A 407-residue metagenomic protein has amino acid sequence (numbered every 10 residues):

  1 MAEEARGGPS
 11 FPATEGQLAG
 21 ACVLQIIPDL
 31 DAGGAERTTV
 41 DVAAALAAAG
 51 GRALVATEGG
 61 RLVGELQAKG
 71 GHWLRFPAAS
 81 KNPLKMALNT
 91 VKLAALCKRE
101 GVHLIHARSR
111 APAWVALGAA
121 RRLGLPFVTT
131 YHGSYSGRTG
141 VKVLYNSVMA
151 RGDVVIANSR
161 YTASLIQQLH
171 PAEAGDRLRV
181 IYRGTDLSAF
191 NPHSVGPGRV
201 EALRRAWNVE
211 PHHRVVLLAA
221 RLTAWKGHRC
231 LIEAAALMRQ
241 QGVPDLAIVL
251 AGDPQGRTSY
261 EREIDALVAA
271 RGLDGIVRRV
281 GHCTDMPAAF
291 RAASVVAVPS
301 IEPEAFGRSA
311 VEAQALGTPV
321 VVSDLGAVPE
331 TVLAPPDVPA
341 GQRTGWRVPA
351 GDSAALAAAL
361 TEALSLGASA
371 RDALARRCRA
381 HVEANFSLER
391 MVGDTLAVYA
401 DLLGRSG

Functional and structural regions predicted by a protein language model:
E36-D41, R214-L217, T223-L237, I248 (+4 more regions): A conserved mid-protein helix/loop that constitutes part of the nucleotide-sugar donor-binding site
V55, P319-V322, P329-V332, P339: Short hydrophobic beta-strand element within catalytic cores of glycosyltransferases and related nucleotide-activated
V102-L104, R291-A305, T318: Acidic donor-binding loop of glycosyltransferase active sites
A107-A113, Y131: Short His-centered aromatic/hydrophobic patch
R121, F127-R160, S164, A172: A conserved, positively charged/aromatic
R205, E362, A370-N385, D394-A397 (+1 more regions): A short, well-ordered alpha-helix in the C-terminal region of glycosyltransferases
G252, E261-G281: Nucleotide-activated donor-binding/catalytic signature segment of Leloir-type glycosyltransferases, i.e., the conserved
L333-A354, E362-A368: Conserved acidic donor-binding segment of nucleotide-sugar-dependent glycosyltransferases
